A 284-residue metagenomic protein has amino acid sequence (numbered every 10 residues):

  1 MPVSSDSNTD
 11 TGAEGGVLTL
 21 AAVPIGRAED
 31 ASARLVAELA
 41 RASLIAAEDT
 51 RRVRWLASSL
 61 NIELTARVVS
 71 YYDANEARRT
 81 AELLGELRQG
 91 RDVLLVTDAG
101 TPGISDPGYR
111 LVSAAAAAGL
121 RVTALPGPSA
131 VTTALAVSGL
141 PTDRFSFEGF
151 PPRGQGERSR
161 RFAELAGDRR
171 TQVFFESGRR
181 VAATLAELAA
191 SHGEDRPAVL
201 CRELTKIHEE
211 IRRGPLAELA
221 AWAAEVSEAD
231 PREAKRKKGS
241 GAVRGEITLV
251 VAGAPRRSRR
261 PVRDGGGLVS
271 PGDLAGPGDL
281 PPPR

Functional and structural regions predicted by a protein language model:
M1-D73: Glycine-rich, flexible N-terminal cofactor/catalytic loop recognition
D10-G15, R91-D92, T171, F175-R284: A contiguous loop/helix-start segment that scaffolds small-molecule binding in enzyme catalytic cores
L39-I45, G119-T123, T171-Q172: Short active-site oxyanion
A47-E48, D106, F175: Short beta-strand scaffold positions
R51-V53, G100-T101, A130, R180 (+1 more regions): Alpha-helix capping/helix-boundary segments
V69-R78, P151-G154: Conserved helicase motor
T80-S129: Glycine/small-residue-rich loop that forms an oxyanion/phosphate-binding "nest" at active or ligand-binding sites
Y109-D168: Class I SAM-dependent methyltransferase SAM-binding "motif I" and its flanking Rossmann-like core
